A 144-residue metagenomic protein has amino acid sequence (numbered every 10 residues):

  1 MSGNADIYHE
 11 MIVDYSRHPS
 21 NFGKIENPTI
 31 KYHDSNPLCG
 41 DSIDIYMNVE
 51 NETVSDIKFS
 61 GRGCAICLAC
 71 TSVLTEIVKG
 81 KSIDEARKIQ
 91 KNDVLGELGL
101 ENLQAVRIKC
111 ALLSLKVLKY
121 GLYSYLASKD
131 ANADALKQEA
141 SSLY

Functional and structural regions predicted by a protein language model:
M1-I25, Y32, S55, K81-Y144: C-terminal binding/interaction regions
I30-N36: Short acidic-hydrophobic surface loop/beta-edge motif
N36, D41-N51: Short beta-strand elements
C39, C64, C110: Functionally engaged cysteine thiol sites
N51-G61: Immediate flanking context of iron-sulfur cluster ligation sites
G61-C70: Short, thiol/selenol-centered motifs that function as redox-active sites or metal-ligating centers
C70-K81: Alpha-helical support elements that line or immediately flank enzyme active sites and cofactor-binding pockets
